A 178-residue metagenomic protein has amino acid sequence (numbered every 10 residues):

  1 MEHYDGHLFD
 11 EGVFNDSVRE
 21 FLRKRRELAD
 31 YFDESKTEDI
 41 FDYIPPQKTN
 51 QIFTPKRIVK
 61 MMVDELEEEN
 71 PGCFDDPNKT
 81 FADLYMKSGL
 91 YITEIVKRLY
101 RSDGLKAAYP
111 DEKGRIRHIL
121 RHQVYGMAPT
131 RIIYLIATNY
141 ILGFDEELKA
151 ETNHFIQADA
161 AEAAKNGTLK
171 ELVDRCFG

Functional and structural regions predicted by a protein language model:
M1-G178: SAM-dependent methyltransferase catalytic region
